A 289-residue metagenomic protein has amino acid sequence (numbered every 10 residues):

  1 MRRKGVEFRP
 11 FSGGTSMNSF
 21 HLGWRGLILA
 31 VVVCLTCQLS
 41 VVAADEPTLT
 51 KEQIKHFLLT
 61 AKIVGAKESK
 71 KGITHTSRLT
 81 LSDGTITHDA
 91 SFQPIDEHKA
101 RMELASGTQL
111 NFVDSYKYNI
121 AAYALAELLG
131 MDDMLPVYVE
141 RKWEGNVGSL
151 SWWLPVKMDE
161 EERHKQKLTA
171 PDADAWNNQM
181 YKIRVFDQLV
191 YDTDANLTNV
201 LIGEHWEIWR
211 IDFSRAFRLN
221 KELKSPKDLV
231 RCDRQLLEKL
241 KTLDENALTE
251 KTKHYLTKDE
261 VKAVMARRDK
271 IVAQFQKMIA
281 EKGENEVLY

Functional and structural regions predicted by a protein language model:
M1-R3, C34: Glycine-centered signal
R3-S16: Short, Lys/Arg-enriched N-terminal segments with co-localized hydrophobic residues within the first ~10-30 amino acids
G5-F8, R25, L39: Intrinsic disorder/low-complexity segments enriched in polar/small residues
S16-I28: Bacterial N-terminal signal peptides that target proteins for export
L27-Q38: Bacterial N-terminal signal peptides
V41-Y289: Phosphate/dinucleotide-binding and metal-coordinating scaffold of catalytic cores in nucleotide-dependent enzymes
